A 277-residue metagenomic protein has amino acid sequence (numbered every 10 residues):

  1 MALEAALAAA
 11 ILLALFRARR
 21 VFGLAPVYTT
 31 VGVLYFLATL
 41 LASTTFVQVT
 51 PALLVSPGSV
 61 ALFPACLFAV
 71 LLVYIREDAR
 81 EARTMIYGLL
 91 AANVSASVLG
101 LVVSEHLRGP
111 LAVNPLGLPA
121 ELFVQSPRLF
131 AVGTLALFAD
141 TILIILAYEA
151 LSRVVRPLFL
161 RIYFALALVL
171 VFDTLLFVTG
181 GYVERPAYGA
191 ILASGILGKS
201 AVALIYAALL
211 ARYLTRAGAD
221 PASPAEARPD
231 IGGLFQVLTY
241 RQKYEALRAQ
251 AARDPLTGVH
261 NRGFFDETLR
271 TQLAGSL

Functional and structural regions predicted by a protein language model:
M1-V73, R80: Hydrophobic transmembrane alpha-helices
L53-P64, L118-V132: Short aromatic-rich membrane-water interface segments that cap or initiate transmembrane helices in multi-pass membrane
M85-Y87, A91-L111: Transmembrane alpha-helix/helix-exit interface in multi-pass inner-membrane proteins
V102-S126: Membrane-interface interhelical connector segments
Q125, F130, T134, F138 (+1 more regions): Internal alpha-helical transmembrane segments of multi-pass membrane proteins
V178-L197: Extracellular/periplasmic helix-loop-helix junctions in multi-pass membrane proteins
A217-Y244: Short, highly charged, low-complexity non-transmembrane loops/tails of multi-pass membrane proteins
R248-E267, S276: Conserved nucleotide-binding and Mg2+-coordinating catalytic segments in signaling enzymes
